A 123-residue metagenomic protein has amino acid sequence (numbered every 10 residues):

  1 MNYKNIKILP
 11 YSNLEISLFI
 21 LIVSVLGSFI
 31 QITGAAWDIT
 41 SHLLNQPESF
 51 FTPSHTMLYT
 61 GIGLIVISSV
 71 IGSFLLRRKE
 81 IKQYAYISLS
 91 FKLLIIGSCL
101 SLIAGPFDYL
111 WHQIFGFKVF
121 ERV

Functional and structural regions predicted by a protein language model:
M1, T56-S73, V123: Hydrophobic cores of alpha-helical transmembrane segments in multi-pass inner/ER membrane proteins, independent
M1-I16: Short, Lys/Arg-rich, polar N-terminal cytosolic tail immediately upstream of the first transmembrane signal-anchor
I16-F29, K82-L100: Membrane-interfacial loop-to-transmembrane alpha-helix junctions, especially the N-terminal start
G27-H42: Alpha-helical transmembrane segments of multi-pass membrane proteins
L43-F50: Short, hydrophobic transmembrane alpha-helix segments
S49, Y84-I95, F107-V123: Membrane-interface helix-loop-helix junctions at boundaries between adjacent transmembrane segments
S73-Q83: Membrane-helix interface/capping segments
L102-P106: Catalytic cores of eukaryotic secretory-pathway lumenal/extracellular enzymes that build and remodel glycoconjugates
